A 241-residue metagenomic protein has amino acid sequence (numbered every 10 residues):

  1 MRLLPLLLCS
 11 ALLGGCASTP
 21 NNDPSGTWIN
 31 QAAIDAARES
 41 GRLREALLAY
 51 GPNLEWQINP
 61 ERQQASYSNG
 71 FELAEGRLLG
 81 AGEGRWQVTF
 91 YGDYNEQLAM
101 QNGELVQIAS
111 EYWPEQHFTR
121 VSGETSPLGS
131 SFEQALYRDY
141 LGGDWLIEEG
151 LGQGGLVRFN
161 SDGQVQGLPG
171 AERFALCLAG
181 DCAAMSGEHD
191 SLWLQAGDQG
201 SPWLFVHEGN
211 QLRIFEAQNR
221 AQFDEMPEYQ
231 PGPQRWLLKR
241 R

Functional and structural regions predicted by a protein language model:
M1-C16: Sec-dependent bacterial lipoprotein signal peptides
L3-L6, P20-N22, Q107-I108: Extended, basic/helix-rich recognition subdomains
C16-I29, T125-L146: N-terminal helix-cap/turn-to-beta initiation motif at the start of protein domains
P24, P52, P114, L141 (+3 more regions): Residues that flank catalytic or metal-binding motifs in active/ligand-binding sites
A32-S40, L48-E104, G150-G155, V165-R240: Contiguous, well-ordered beta-strand patches that form the walls/edges of small beta-barrel/beta-sandwich domains
E104-Q134: Short, structured interface segments
Q134-G167: Surface-exposed interaction/gating patches
